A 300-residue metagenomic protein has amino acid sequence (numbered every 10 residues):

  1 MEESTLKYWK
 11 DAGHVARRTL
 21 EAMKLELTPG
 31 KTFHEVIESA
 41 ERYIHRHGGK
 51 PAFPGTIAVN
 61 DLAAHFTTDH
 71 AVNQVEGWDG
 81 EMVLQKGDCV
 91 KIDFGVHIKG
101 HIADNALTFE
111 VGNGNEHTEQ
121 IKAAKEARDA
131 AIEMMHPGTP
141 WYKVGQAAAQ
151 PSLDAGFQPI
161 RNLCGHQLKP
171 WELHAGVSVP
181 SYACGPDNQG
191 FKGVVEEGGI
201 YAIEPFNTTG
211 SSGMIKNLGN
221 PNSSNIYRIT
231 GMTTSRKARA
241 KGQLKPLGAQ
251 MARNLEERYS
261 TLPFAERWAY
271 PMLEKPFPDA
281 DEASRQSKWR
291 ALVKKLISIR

Functional and structural regions predicted by a protein language model:
M1-R300: Active-site neighborhoods and metal-handling regions in enzymes and metal-associated proteins
